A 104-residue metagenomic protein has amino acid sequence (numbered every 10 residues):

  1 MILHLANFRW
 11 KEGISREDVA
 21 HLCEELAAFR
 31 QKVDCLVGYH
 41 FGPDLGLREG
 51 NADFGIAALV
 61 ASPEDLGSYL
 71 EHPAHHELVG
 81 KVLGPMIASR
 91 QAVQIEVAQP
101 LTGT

Functional and structural regions predicted by a protein language model:
L3-R9, G42-P43, L47-L70: Short, well-ordered beta-strand segments in beta-rich or mixed alpha/beta enzyme and ligand-binding folds
W10-E12, S62, V97-Q99: Non-catalytic surface loops within mature trypsin-like serine protease
I14-F41, E77-L83: Short amphipathic alpha-helical segments
R16-D18, E49, S68, T102: Short acidic, gly/pro-rich beta-turn/loop elements at beta-sheet edges and active-site/ligand-binding grooves
Q31-L36, L59-V93: An amphipathic, aromatic/His-enriched active-site/gating alpha helix that lines ligand/cofactor pockets
H40-G50, G80-T104: Glycine-rich beta-strand-turn "strand-cap" elements at beta-sheet edges
